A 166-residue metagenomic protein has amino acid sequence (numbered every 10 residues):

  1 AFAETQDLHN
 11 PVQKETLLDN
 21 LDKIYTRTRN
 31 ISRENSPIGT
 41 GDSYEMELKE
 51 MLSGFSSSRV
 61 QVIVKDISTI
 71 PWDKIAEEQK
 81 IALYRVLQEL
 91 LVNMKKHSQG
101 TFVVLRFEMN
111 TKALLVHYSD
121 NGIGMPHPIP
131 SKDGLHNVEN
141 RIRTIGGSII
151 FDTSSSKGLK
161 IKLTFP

Functional and structural regions predicted by a protein language model:
A1-E4, K80-F102: Conserved ATP-binding N-box helix of the HATPase_c
A1-P11, E15-K49, S53-S56, Q99 (+1 more regions): Two-component transmitter module helix at the DHp-CA junction of histidine kinases
D42-I81: Helix-loop-beta hinge of the Bergerat
F102-K112: Short beta-strand/loop element within the Bergerat-fold HATPase_c
A113-H117, K160-K162: Short, highly conserved beta-strand within the GHKL-type HATPase_c fold
D120: Acidic ATP/Mg2+-coordinating residue in the GHKL
I123-G124: Glycine-rich G1-box
H127-K160: ATP phosphate-binding glycine-rich loop and adjacent ATP-lid/helix-beta elements within ATP-binding kinase/ATPase
